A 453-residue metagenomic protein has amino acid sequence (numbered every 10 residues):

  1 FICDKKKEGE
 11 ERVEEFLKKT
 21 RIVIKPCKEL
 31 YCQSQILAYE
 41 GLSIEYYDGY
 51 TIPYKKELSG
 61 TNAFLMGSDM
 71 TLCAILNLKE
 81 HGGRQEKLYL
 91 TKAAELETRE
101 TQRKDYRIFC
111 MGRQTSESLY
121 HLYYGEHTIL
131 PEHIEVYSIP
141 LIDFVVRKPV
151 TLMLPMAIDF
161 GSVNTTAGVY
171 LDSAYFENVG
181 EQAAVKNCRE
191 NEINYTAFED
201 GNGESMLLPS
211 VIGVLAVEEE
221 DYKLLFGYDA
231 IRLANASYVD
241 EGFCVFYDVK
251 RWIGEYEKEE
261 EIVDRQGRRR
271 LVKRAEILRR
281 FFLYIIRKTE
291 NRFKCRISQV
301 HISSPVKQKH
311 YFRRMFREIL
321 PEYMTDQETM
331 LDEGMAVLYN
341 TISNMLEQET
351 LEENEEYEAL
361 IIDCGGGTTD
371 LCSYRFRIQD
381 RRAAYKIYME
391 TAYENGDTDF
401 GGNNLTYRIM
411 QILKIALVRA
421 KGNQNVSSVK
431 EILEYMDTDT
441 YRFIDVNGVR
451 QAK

Functional and structural regions predicted by a protein language model:
F1-D4, G9, K18, V145-N178 (+2 more regions): Gly/Thr-rich phosphate-binding beta-strand-loop-beta motif of the actin/hexokinase/Hsp70
F1-E100, G203-H301: Conserved phosphate-binding loops in N-terminal lobes of ATP-dependent enzymes of the actin/Hsp70/sugar-kinase
K7, E11-T51, K55-T71, K79-E80 (+7 more regions): Nucleic acid-processing catalytic cores of prokaryotic defense/repair systems
I129-E132, E241-V245, R270-I285, K309-F312 (+3 more regions): Phosphate/oxyanion-binding active-site loops and adjacent basic polyanion-contact surfaces
E135-T151, I277-F293, V337-T350: Phosphate/ATP-binding catalytic cores across multiple sugar-kinase/actin-like superfamilies, primarily ASKHA
N178-C244, R375-K453: Phosphate-binding glycine-rich/basic clefts of nucleotide- and phosphate-handling proteins, predominantly
T289-R296, V306, F316-E318, E322-E356: Hydrophobic, small-residue-rich alpha-helical packing segments that form membrane-like cores
K294-V306, Q424, S428: Short glycine-rich phosphate-binding loop at a beta-alpha junction
